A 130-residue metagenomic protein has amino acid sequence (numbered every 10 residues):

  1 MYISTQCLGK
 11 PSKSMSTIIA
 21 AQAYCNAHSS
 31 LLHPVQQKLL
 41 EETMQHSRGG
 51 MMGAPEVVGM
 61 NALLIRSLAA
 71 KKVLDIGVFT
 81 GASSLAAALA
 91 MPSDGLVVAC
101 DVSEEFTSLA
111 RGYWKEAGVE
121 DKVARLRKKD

Functional and structural regions predicted by a protein language model:
M1-D130: A short alpha-helical cap/connector motif
